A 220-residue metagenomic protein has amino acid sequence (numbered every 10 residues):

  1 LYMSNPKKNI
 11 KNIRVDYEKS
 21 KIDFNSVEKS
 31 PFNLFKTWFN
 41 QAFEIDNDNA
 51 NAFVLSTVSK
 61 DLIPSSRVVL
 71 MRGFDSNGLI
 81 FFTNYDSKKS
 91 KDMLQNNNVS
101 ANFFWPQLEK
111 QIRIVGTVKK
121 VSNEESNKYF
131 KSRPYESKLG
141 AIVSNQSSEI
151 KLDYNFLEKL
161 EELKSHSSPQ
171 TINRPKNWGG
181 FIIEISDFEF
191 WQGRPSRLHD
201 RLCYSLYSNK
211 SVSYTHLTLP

Functional and structural regions predicted by a protein language model:
M3-D48: Hydrophobic, proline/glycine-rich low-complexity stretches
F35, G116, F188: Residue-level signal for inorganic ion chemistry
A50-Y85, M93, V99-F104, I112-I114: Short beta-strand segments
S90-S148: Short, structured beta-strand-loop surface elements
S144-L202: Short, active-site-adjacent segments that bind or coordinate small-molecule cofactors and metal centers
T215-P220: Conserved small/polar residues in nucleotide/adenosyl-binding loops
